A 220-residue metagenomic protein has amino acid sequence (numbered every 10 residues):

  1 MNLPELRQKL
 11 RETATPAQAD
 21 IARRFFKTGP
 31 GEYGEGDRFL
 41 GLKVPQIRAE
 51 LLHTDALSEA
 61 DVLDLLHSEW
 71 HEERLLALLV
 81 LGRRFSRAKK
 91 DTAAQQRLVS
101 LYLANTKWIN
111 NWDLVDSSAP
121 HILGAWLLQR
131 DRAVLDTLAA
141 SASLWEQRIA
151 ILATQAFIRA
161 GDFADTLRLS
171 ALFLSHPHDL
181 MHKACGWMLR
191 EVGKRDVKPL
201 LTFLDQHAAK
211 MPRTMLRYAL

Functional and structural regions predicted by a protein language model:
M1-L220: Alpha-helical scaffold domains
